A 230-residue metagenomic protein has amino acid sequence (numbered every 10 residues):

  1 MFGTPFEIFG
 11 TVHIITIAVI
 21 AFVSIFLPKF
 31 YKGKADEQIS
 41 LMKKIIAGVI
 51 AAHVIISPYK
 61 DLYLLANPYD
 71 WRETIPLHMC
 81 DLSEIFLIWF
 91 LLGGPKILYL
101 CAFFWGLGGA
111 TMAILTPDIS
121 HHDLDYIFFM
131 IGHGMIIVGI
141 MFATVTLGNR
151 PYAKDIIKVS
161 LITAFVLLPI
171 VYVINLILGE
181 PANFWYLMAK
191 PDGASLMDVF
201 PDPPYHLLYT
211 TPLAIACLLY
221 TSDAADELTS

Functional and structural regions predicted by a protein language model:
T4-I17, V159, L178-L218: Membrane-interface transmembrane-helix boundary segments in multi-pass integral membrane proteins
Y31-K43, L92-L98, L147-I156: Membrane-interface helix-boundary motifs at transmembrane edges
A51-D61, G106-P117, A164-V173: Aromatic-anchored segments of alpha-helical transmembrane domains
Y63-W71, G93-K96, P117-I127: Membrane-interface helix caps and helix-loop-helix hairpins in membrane proteins
Y69-M79: Structural signature of hydrophobic alpha-helical transmembrane segments
I75-P76, I127-M135: Membrane-interface loop-to-helix entry segments
L87, I136-K154: Alpha-helical transmembrane segments in multipass membrane proteins, preferentially the mid-helix core
Y220-S230: Single conserved hydrophobic/aromatic residue that forms the stacking wall/gate of nucleotide- or nucleobase-binding
